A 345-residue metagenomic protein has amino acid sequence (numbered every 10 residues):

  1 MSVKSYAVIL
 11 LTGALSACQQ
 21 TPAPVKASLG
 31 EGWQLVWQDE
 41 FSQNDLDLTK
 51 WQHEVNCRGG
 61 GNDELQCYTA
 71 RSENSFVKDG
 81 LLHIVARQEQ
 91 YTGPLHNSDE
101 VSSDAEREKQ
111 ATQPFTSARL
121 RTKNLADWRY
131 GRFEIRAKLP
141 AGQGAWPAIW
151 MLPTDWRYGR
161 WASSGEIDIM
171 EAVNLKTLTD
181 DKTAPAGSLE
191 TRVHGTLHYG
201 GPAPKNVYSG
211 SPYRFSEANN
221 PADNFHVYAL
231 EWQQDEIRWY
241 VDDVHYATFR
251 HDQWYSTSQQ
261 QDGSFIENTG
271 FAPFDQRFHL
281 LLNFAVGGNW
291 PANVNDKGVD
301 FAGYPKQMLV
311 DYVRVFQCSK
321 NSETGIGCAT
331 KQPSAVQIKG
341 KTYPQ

Functional and structural regions predicted by a protein language model:
M1-A7: Bacterial N-terminal signal peptides that target proteins for export
T12-Q19: Hydrophobic h-region of N-terminal signal peptides that target proteins for export in Gram-negative bacteria
Q19-Q345: GH16 jelly-roll
